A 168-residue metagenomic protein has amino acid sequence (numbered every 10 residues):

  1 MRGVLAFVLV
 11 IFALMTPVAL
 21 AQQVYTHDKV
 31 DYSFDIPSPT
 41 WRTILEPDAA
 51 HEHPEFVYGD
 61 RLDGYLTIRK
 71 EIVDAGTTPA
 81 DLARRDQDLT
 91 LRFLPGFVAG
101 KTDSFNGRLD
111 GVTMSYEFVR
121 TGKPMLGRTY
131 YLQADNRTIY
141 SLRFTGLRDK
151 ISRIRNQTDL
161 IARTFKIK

Functional and structural regions predicted by a protein language model:
M1-V4: Positively charged n-region of N-terminal signal peptides that target proteins for export
A6-T16: Bacterial N-terminal signal peptides
M15-Q23: Bacterial Sec-dependent signal peptides at the C-terminal "C-region" and cleavage site
Q22-H51: N-terminal "mature-domain start" segment
V30, I36, L62-G64, T138 (+1 more regions): Residues that flank catalytic or metal-binding motifs in active/ligand-binding sites
D31, G76-R84, R148, S152-D159: Soluble non-cytosolic domains of exported or imported proteins
S38-R42, I139-K168: Surface-exposed amphipathic alpha-helical segments
L45-Y140, G146: Conserved polar/disulfide-associated segments of primarily extracytoplasmic proteins
